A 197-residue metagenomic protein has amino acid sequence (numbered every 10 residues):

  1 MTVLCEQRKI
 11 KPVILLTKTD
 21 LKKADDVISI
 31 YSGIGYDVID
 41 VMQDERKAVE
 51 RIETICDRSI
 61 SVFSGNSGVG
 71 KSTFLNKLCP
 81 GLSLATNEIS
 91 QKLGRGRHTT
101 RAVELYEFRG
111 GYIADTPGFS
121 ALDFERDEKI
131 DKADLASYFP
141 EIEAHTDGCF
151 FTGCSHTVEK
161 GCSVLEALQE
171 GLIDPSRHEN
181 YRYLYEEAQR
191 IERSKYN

Functional and structural regions predicted by a protein language model:
T2-V3, S29-G33, E50, T54 (+3 more regions): Solvent-exposed alpha-helical segments within well-ordered globular domains of core cellular machineries
V3-P12, T19, D37, L82-N197: Helix-rich effector regions associated with P-loop NTPase G domains
K11-V13, I60-S61: Short active-site oxyanion
K18-V69: Canonical P-loop GTPase G-domain recognition
D25-V27, R51, N76, N87 (+1 more regions): Short, well-ordered secondary-structure micro-motifs
I60-S64, L75, K92-G96: Short, surface-exposed loop/turn motifs that are enriched in glycine and acidic residues and include a nearby proline
S61, C79-L84: Short helix-capping and hinge/turn segments at secondary-structure transitions, especially at repeat and domain
S67, S72-T73, K77: Walker A/P-loop
